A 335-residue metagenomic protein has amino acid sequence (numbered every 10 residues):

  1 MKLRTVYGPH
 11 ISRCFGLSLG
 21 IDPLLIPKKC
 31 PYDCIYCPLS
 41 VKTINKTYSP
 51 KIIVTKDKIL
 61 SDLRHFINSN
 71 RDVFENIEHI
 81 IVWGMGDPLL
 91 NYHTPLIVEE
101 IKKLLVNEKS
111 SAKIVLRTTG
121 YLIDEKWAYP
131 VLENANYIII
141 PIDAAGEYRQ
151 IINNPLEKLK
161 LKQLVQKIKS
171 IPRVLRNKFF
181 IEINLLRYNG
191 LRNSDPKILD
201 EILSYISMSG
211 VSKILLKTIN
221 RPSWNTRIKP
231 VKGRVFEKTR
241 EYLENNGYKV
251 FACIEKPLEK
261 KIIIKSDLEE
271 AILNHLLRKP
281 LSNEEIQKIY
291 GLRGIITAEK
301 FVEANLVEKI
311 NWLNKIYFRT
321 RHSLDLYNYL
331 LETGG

Functional and structural regions predicted by a protein language model:
M1-C14, L25, N68, S194-G335: Auxiliary Fe-S-binding modules of radical SAM enzymes
R13-S61: Canonical Radical SAM [4Fe-4S] cluster-binding loop centered on the CxxxCxxC motif and its immediate flanking residues
G20-D22, P38, H79-W83, V115: Short, conserved beta-strand segments within well-ordered enzyme catalytic domains that often line or immediately flank
P31, R71-F74, L132, M208: Alpha-helix termination/capping residues and helix-transition junctions
V41-H79, Y92, L96: Conserved alpha-helical substructure of the radical SAM core
V82-D87, T119: Glycine-rich beta-strand-to-loop/alpha-helix junction loops that act as flexible
L90-V235: Conserved AdoMet/S-adenosylmethionine-binding subsite of the radical SAM
